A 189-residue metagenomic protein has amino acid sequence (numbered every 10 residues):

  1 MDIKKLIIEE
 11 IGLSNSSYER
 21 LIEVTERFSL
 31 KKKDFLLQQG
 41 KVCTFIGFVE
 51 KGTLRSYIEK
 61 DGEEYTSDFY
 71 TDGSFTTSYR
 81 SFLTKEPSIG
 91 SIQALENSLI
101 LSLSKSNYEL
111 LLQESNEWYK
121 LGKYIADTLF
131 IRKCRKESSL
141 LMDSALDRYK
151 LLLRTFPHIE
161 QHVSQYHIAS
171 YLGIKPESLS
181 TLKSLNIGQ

Functional and structural regions predicted by a protein language model:
M1-E26: Cyclic nucleotide-binding regulatory module and flanking cytosolic helices
I3, T128-S138: Short, Lys/Arg-enriched N-terminal segment that forms or immediately precedes the first helix of a structured domain
E26, T53-Y57, F75, L99-I100: Short beta-strand segments in beta-sandwich/barrel cores
K33, T44-R55, D72-G73: Glycine- and acidic-residue-biased ligand/ion/polar-headgroup-sensing regions
L36-K41: Short phosphate-coordinating micro-motif centered on Lys-Gly-acidic
T66-Y124: Cyclic-nucleotide recognition modules
Q113-S115, K133, T155-E160: Basic, amphipathic alpha-helical hairpins
D143-Q189: Phosphate-/nucleic-acid-contacting segments
